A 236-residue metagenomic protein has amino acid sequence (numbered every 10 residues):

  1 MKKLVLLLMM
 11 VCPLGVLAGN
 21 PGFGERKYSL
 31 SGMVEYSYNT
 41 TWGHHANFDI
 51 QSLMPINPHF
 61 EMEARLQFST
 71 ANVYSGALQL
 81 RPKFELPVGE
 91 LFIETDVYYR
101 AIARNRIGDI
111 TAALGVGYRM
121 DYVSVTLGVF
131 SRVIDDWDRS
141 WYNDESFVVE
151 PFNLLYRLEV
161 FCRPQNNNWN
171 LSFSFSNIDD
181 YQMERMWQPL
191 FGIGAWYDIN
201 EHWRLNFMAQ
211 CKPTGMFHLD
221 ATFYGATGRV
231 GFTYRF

Functional and structural regions predicted by a protein language model:
M1-S29: Cleavable N-terminal export/targeting peptides
A18-A71, N167: Short glycine/proline- and aromatic-enriched beta-strand/turn motifs that initiate or cap beta-hairpins
R26-Y28, W42-F48, N72-L78, R106-A112 (+5 more regions): Residues that define the transmembrane beta-barrel architecture of outer-membrane proteins
Y28-L30, I56-A64, E85-E94, D121-L127 (+2 more regions): Repeated loop/turn-to-beta-strand initiation elements of outer-membrane beta-barrel proteins
G32-Y38, A64-F68, T95-Y99, L114 (+3 more regions): Transmembrane beta-barrel strands of outer-membrane/channel proteins
V34-Y36, I50-M54, L78-F84, A112-Y118 (+4 more regions): Residues on the lipid-exposed face of transmembrane beta-strands in outer-membrane beta-barrel proteins
T111-Y181: Detector for outer-membrane/organellar transmembrane beta-barrel domains, recognizing the amphipathic beta-strand
N177, E184-F236: Predominantly the C-terminal beta-signal and adjacent terminal strand-loop region of outer-membrane beta-barrel
